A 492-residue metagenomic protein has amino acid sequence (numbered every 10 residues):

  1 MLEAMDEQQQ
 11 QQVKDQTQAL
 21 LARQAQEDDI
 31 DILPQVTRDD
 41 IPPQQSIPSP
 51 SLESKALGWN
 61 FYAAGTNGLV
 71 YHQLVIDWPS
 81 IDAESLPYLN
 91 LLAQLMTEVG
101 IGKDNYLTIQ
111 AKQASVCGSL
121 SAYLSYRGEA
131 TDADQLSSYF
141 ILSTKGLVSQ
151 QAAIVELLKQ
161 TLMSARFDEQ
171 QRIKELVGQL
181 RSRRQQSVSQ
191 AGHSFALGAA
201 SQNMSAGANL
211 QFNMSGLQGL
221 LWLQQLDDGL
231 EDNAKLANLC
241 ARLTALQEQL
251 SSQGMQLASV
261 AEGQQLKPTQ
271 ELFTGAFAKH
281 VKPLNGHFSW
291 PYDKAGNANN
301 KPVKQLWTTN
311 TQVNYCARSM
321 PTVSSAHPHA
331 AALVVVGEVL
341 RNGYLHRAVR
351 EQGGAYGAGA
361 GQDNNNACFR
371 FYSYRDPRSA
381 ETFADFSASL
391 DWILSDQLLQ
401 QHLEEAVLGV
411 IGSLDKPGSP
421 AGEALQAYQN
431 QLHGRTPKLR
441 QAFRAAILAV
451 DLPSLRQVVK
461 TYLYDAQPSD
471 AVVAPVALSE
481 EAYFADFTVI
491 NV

Functional and structural regions predicted by a protein language model:
M1-T97, M255-Q256, V260-G263, Q270-A348 (+1 more regions): His/Glu-based metal-binding/catalytic segments typifying zinc-dependent metallopeptidases
I47-P48, G58-Y62, C240-Q249, G254-Q256 (+4 more regions): Generic recognition of flexible, low-complexity loop/linker segments
K55, A234-A241: Short linear interaction motifs
N67-N233, S252-A261, Y315-V335, L345-V450 (+1 more regions): M16 family metallopeptidases and their MPP-like homologs
E156-K159, Q270-F277, A384-S389, F484-F487: Short amphipathic alpha-helices in soluble, non-transmembrane regions that often serve as interface/regulatory elements
S215, L239-F273, Q467: Non-catalytic, conformational "gating/processing" segments within enzyme and secreted inhibitor domains
G219-W222, Q247, G296: A glycine- and charged-residue-rich anion-binding loop/surface
A445-V492: In a subset of proteins, long, contiguous C-terminal domains/tails are tracked
